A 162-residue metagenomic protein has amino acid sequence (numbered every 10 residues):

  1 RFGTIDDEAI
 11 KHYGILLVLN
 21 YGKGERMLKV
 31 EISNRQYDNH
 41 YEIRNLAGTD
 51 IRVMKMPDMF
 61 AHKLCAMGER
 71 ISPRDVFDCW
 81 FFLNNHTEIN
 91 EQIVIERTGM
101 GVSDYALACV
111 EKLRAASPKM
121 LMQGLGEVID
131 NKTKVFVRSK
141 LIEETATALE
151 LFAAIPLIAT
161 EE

Functional and structural regions predicted by a protein language model:
R1-E162: Structured mid-to-C-terminal alpha-helical surface segments
